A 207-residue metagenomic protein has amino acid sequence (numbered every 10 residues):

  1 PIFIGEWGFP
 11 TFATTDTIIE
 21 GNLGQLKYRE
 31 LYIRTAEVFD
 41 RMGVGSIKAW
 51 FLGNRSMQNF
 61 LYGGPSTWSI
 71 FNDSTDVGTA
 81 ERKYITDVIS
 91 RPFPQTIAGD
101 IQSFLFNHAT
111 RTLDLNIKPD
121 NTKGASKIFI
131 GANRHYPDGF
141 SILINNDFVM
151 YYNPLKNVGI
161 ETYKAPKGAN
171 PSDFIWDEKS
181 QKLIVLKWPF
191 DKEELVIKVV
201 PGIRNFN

Functional and structural regions predicted by a protein language model:
P1-P10, V44-W50: Structural recognition of the beta-strand scaffold that forms the well-ordered cores of secreted hydrolase catalytic
T14-N145, Q181-F206: Aromatic-rich peripheral "rim/lid" segments of glycoside hydrolase catalytic domains that contact and position glycan
I101-Q102, D147-F190: Extracellular/luminal ectodomains and secreted, surface-exposed scaffolds of diverse proteins
